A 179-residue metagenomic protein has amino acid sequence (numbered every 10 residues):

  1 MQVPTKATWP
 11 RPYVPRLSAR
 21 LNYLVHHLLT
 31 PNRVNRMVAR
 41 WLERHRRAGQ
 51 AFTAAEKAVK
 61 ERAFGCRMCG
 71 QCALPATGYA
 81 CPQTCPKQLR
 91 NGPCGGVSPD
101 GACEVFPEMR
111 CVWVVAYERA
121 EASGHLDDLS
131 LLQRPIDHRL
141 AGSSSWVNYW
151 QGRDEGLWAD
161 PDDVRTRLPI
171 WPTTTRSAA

Functional and structural regions predicted by a protein language model:
Q2-V3, P10-V14, Y23-H26, R33-V34 (+1 more regions): Metallocofactor- and cofactor-centric catalytic cores in central/energy metabolism, strongly enriched
